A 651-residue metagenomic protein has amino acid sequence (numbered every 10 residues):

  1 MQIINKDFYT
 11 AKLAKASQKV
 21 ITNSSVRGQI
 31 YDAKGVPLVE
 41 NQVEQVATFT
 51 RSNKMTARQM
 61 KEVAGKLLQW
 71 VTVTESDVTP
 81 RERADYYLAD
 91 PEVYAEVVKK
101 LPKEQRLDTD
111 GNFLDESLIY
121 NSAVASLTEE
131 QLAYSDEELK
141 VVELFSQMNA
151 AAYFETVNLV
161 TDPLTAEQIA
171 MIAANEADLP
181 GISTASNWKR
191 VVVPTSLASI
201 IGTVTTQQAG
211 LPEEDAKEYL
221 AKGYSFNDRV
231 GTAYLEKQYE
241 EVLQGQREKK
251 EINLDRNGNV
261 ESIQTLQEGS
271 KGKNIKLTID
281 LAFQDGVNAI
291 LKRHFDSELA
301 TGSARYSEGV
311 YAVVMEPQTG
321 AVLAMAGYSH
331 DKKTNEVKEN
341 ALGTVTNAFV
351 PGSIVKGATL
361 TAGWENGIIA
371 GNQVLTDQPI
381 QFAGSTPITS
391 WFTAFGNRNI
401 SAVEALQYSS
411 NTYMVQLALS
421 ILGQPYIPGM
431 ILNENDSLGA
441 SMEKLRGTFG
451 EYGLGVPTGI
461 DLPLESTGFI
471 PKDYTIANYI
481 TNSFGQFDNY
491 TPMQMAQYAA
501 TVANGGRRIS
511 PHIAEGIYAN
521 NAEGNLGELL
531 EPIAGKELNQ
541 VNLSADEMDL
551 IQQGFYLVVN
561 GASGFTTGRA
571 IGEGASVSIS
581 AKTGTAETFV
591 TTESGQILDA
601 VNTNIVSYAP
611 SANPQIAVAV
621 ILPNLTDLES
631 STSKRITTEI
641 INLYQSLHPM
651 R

Functional and structural regions predicted by a protein language model:
M1-E241, R247, I252-V260, H330 (+4 more regions): Membrane-proximal periplasmic segments of bacterial cell-envelope enzymes, especially penicillin-binding proteins
M1-T10, S270-I290: Short, compositionally biased leader-like segments
T10-T22, F283-R305: Short, basic/aromatic recognition patches
R27, V345-V355, F487, E629: Gly/Ser-rich catalytic serine loop of serine hydrolases
R27-I30, L179-S183, S297-M315: Short N-terminal helix-loop-first-beta-strand/juxtamembrane motif that initiates sensory/input modules
P37-V39, Q45, N253-E268, I279 (+3 more regions): Beta-lactam-recognizing serine transpeptidase/beta-lactamase-like catalytic domain environment
R58-Q69, A170, A174, A198 (+16 more regions): Solvent-exposed, polar/charged alpha-helical surfaces in well-ordered, non-transmembrane soluble domains, broadly
G524, L529, K536, R635-R651: Short, gly/Ser/Thr-rich active-site loops of penicillin-recognizing serine hydrolases
